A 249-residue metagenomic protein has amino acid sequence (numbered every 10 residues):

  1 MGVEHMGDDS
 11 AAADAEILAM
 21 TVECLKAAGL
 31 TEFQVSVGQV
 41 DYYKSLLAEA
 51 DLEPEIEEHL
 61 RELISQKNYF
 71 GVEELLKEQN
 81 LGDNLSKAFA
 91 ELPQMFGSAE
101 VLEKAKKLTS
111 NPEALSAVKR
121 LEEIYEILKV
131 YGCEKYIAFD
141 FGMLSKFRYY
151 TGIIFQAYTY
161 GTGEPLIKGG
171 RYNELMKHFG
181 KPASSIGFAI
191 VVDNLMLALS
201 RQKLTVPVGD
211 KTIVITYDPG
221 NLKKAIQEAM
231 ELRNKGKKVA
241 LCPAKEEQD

Functional and structural regions predicted by a protein language model:
M1-T31, L75-D249: Positively charged, Gly/Ser-enriched RNA/tRNA-binding surfaces
V37-S45: Short, conserved phosphate-binding/catalytic loop or strand-edge motifs used in phosphoryl-/nucleotidyl-transfer
G38, L60, K245: Residue-level "edge-of-site" marker
S45-L46, A198: Active-site-proximal flexible loops/turns
L52-E74, L81, C133, T159: Acidic, His- and aromatic-enriched active-site or binding-groove loops in soluble protein domains that engage sugars
